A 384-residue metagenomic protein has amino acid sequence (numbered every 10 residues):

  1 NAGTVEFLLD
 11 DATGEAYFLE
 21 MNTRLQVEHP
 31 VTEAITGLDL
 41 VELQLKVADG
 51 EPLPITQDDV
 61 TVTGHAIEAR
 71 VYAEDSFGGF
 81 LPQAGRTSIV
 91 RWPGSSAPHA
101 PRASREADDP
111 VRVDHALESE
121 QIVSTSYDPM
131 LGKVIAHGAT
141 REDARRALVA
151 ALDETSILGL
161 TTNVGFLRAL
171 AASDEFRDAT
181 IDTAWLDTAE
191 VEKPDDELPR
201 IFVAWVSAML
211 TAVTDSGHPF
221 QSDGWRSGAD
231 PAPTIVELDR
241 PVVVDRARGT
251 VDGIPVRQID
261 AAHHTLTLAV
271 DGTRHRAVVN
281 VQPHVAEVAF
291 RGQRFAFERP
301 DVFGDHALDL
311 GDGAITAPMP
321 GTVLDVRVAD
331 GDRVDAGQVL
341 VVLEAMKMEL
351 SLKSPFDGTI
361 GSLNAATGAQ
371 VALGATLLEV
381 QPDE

Functional and structural regions predicted by a protein language model:
N1-Q26: Conserved metal-phosphate-binding beta-hairpin within the catalytic cores of diverse ATP-dependent phosphoryl-transfer
L8-D11, P30-R257, V339, A369 (+1 more regions): Catalytic cores of soluble metabolic enzymes centered on carboxylation/carboxyl-transfer
D230-V236, A261-T267, V285: Short, hydrophobic/aromatic-rich segments at coil-to-beta transitions
L238-P241, D252-I254, D271-T273, A289-Q293 (+2 more regions): Short strand-coil-strand connectors
D245-H275: Conserved nucleotide-binding/hydrolysis modules and their immediate coupling elements across P-loop/ASCE NTPase motors
L268, V288-A289, L352: SH3/SH3-like beta-barrel fold
R274, N280-P318: Catalytic P-loop NTP-binding/switch module of NTPases
H306-E384: Structured functional modules or segments
